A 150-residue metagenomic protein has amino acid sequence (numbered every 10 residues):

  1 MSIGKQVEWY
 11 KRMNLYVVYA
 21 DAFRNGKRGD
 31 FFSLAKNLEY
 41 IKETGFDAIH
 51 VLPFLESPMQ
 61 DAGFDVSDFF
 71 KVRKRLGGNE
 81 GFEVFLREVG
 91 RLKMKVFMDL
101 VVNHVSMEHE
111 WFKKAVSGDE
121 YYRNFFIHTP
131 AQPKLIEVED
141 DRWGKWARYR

Functional and structural regions predicted by a protein language model:
S2-R150: Acidic/aromatic-lined carbohydrate-recognition and catalytic surfaces of CAZymes acting on diverse glycans
